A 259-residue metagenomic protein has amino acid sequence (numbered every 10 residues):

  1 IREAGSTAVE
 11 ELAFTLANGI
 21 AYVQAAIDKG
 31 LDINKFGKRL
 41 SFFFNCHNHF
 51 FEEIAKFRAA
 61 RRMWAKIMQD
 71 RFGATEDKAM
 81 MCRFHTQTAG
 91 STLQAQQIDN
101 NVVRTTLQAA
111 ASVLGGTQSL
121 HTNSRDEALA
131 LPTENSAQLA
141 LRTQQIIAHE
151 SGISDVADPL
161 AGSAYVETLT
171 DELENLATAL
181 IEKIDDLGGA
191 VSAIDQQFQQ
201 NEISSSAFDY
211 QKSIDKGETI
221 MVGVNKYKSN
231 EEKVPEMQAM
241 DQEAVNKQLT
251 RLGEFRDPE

Functional and structural regions predicted by a protein language model:
I1-A111, R125-L141: Helix-rich catalytic cores of soluble enzyme domains
D28-K38, M68-C82, S119, E150-L160 (+2 more regions): Flexible, glycine/charged-enriched surface loops at secondary-structure junctions
F43-H47, H85-A89, T105, T122-R125 (+5 more regions): Generic beta-strand/beta-sheet core signal
W64, Q118-S119, T143, P258: A broad, low-amplitude sensor of folded, mature protein cores
G115: Metal- or metallocofactor-binding catalytic centers and their adjacent structured scaffolds across diverse enzyme
E134, R142-Q145, H149-E259: Flexible, glycine-rich loop/tail regions that form catalytic "lids" or insertion modules at the edges of active sites
